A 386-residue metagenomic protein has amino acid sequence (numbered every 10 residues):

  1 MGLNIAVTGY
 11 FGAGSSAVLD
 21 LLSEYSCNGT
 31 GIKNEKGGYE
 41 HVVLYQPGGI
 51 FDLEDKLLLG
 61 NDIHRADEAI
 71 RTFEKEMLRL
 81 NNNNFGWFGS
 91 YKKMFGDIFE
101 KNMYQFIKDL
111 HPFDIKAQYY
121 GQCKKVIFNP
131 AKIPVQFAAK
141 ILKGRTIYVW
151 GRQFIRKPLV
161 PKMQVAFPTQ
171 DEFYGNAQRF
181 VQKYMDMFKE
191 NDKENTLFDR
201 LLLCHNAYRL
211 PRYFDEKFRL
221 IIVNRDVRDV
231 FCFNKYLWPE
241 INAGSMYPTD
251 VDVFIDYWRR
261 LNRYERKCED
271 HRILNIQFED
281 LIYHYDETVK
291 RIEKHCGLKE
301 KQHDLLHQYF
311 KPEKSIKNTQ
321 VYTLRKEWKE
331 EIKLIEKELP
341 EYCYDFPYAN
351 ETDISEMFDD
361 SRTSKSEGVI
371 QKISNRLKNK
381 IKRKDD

Functional and structural regions predicted by a protein language model:
M1-E172: PAPS-dependent sulfotransferase catalytic core
M1-I5, K124, F128, K132 (+3 more regions): PAPS-dependent sulfotransferases, especially Golgi type II membrane carbohydrate sulfotransferases
N4-A6, K108-Q302, E367-S374, K378: PAPS-dependent sulfotransferase catalytic domain
I32-K36, N224, H303-Y309: A generic structural motif
G38-Y39, V230, F310: Generic structural signal for helix capping and beta-alpha/helix-loop junctions
H41-G49, F233-Y236, E287-V289, K317-N318: Short aromatic-enriched loop/helix-cap "lid" or pocket-rim segments at secondary-structure transitions that line
F51, D67-E74, K92, G96 (+14 more regions): Generic detector of well-ordered alpha-helical segments enriched in charged/polar residues, highlighting helical
F51-I63, I241-V253, Y322-K329: A polyampholytic, Gly/Pro-enriched intrinsically disordered region
